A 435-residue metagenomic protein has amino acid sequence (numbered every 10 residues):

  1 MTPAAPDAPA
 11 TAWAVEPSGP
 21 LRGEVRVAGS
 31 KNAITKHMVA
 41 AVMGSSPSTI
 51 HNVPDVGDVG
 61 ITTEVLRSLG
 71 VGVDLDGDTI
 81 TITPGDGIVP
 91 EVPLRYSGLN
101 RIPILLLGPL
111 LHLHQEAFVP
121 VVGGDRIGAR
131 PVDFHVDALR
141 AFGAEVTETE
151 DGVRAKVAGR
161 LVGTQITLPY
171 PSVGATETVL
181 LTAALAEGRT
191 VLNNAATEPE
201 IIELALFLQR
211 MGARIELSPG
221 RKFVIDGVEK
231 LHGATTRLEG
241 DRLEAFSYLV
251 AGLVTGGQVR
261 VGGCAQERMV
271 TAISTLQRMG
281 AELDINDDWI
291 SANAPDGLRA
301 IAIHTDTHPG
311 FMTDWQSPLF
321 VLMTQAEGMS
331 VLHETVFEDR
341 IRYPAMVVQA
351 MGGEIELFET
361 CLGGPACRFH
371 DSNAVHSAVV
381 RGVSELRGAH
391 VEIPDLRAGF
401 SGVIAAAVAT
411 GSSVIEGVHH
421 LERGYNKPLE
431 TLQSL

Functional and structural regions predicted by a protein language model:
M1-L435: Short, structured segments at the rim of ligand-binding sites
